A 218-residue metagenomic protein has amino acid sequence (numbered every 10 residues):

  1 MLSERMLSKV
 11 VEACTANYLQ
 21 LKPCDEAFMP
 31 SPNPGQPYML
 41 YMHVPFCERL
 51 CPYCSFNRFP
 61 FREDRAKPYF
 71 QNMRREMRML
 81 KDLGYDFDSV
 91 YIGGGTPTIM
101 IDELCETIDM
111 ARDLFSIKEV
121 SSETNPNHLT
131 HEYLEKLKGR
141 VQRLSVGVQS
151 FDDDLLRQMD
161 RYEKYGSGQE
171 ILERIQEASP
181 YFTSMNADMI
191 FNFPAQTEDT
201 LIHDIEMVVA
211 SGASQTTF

Functional and structural regions predicted by a protein language model:
M1-L40, E48-R49: Flexible, acidic/Gly-rich N-terminal and inter-domain linker regions that tether and position cofactor-handling modules
L2-R5, C51-S55, Q149, S179: A broad, low-specificity signal for short, low-complexity segments enriched in glycine/proline and polar/charged
L7, A13-Q20, P45, L83-Y85 (+2 more regions): Generic hydrophobic-segment detector
E26, P30-N33, P52, F59 (+2 more regions): Generic signal for short, ordered secondary-structure residues within or immediately flanking folded domains
M39, P52, G93: Divalent metal-dependent hydrolysis catalytic cores, especially in the metallo-beta-lactamase
L40-M42, V146: Short beta-strand motif preference
M42-R58: Local cysteine-cluster metal-coordination motifs and their immediate loop/turn environment, predominantly Fe-S cluster
R58-L83, D88-F218: Conserved non-cysteine loop/helix-boundary elements of the Radical SAM core domain that shape
